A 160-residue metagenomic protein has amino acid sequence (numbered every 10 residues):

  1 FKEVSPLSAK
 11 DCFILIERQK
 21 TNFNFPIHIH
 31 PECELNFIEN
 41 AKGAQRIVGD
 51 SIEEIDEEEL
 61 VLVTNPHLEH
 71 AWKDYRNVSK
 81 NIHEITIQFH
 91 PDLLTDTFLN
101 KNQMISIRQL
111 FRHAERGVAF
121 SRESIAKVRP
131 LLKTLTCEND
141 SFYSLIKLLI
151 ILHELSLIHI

Functional and structural regions predicted by a protein language model:
F1-D56, L60, H67: Generic protein-terminus/edge-of-domain signal
E3-L7, P66-L131: A hydrophobic/aromatic-rich effector-binding and dimerization subdomain of bacterial HTH-type transcriptional regulators
E32, N81-H83, L145: A structure-centric signal for secondary-structure junctions around beta-strands
K127-P130, I146-I150: Amphipathic alpha-helical interaction segments
L132-T136: Amphipathic alpha-helical segments within well-ordered protein domains
C137-L149: All-alpha amphipathic helical-bundle segments outside canonical DNA-binding/catalytic cores that form hydrophobic
I158-I160: Conserved small/polar residues in nucleotide/adenosyl-binding loops
